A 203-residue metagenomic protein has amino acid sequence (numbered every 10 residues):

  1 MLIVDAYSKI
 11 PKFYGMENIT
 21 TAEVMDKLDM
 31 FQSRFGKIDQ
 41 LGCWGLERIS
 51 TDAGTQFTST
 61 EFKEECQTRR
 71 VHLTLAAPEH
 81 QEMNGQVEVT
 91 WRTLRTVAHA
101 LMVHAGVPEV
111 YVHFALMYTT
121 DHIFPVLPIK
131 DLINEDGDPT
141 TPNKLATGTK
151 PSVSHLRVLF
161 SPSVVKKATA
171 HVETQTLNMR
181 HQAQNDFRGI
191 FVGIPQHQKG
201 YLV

Functional and structural regions predicted by a protein language model:
M1-T96, A146-V203: Retroviral integrase
V103-H171, Q198-V203: Charged, gly/pro-enriched flexible loop segments at helix/strand junctions
